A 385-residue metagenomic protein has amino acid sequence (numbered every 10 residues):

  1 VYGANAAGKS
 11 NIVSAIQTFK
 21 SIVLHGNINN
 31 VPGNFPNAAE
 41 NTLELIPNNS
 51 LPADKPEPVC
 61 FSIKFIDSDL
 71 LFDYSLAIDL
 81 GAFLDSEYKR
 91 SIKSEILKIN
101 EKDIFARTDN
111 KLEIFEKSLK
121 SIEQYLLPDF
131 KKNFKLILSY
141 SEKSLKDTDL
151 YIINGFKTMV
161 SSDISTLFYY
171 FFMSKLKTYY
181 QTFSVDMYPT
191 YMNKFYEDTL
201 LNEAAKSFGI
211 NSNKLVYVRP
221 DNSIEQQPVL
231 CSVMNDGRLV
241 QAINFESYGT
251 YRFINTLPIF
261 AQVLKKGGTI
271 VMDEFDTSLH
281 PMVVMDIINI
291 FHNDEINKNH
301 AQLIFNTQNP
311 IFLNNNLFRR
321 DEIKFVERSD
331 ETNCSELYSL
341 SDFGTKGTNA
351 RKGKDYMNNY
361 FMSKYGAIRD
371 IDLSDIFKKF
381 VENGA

Functional and structural regions predicted by a protein language model:
V1-G3, P220-A261, T269-M282: Conserved ABC ATPase signature
V1-T42, F253-I254, I259, I290: Phosphate-binding glycine-rich loops of NTP-binding sites
I22-A53, N299, N316-L317, E331: Flexible phosphate/Mg2+-sensing switch loops adjacent to catalytic phosphate-binding sites
L43-T108, V326, S339-K354: P-loop NTPase motor core
L71-D73, R238-Q241, C334-S335: Short, mixed charged/polar active-site loops that provide acid/base catalysis or chelate metal/phosphate cofactors
F72-V216: Electropositive, glycine-dotted interaction segments that contact anionic polymers or phosphate-rich ligands
S174-F245, K364-I371, K379-A385: Extended helical coiled-coil dimerization/tether regions that scaffold and oligomerize large DNA-maintenance assemblies
K266, D286-A385: C-terminal lobe/lid and adjacent interdomain/linker elements of RecA-like ASCE P-loop ATPase modules
